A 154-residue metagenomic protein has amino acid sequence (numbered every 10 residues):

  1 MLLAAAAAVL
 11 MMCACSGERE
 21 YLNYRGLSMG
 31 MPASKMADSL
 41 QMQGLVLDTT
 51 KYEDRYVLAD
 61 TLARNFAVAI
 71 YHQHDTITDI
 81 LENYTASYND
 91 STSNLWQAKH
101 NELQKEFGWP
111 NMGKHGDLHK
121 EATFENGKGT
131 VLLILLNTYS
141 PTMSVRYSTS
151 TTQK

Functional and structural regions predicted by a protein language model:
M1-L3: Bacterial N-terminal signal peptides that target proteins for export
A6-A7: Hydrophobic alpha-helical segments
M11-A14: C-terminal motif of bacterial Sec signal peptides marking the signal peptidase cleavage site
S16-E18: Bacterial signal peptide processing site
E20, L81-Y84: Short, flexible active-site loops
N23-A33: Periplasmic/extracytosolic POTRA-like scaffold domains at the N-termini of outer-membrane and outer-envelope
P32-T76, N83-T85, N89-T142, T152-K154: A cross-family detector of function-defining hotspots
